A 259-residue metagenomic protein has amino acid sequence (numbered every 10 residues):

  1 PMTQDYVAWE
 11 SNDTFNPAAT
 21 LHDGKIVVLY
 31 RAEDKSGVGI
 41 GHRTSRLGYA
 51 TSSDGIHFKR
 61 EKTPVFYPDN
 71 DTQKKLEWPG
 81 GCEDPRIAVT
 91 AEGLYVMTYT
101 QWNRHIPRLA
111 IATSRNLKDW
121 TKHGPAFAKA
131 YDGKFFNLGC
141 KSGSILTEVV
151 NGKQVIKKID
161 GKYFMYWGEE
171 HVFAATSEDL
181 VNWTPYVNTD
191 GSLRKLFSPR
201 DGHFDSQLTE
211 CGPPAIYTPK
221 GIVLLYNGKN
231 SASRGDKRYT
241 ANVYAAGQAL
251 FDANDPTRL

Functional and structural regions predicted by a protein language model:
P1-G80, A88-Q207, I216-L259: Beta-rich carbohydrate-recognition and catalytic domains
